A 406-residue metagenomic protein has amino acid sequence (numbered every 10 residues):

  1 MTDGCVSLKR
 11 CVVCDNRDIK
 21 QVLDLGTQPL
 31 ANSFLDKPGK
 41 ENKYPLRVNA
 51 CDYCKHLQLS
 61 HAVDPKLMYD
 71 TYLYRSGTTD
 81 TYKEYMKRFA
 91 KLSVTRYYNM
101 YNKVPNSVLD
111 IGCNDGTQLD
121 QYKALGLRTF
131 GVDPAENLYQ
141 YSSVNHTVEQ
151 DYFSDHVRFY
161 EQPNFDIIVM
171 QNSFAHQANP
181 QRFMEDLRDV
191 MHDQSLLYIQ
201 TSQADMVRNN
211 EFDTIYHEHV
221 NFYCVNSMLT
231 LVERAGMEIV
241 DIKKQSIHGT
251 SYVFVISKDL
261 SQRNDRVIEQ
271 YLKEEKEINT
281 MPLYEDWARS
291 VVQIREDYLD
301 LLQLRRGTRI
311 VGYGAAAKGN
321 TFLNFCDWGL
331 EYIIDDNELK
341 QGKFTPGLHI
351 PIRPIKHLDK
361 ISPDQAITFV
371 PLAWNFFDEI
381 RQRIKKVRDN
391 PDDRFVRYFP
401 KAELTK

Functional and structural regions predicted by a protein language model:
T2-T81, K243: N-terminal juxtadomain amphipathic helix that follows a signal peptide/anchor or precedes a small N-terminal auxiliary
N42-Y141, Q150, E211, Y216 (+2 more regions): Extended interfacial segments that mediate partner engagement and assembly in macromolecular machines
L92-S93, V255, L260-K406: Hydrophobic, well-ordered beta-alpha structural blocks that scaffold small-molecule cofactor pockets
V144-H156, I352-R353: Conserved SAM-binding strand-loop segment of SAM-dependent methyltransferases
V169: A conserved beta-strand element that flanks and buttresses the S-adenosyl-L-methionine
Q181-L196: A short glycine-rich, Lys/Arg-flanked "PGG" loop and its adjoining helix->strand segment in the class I
Q194-S202, R394-R397: Conserved beta-strand signature within the Rossmann-like core of class I S-adenosyl-L-methionine
I199-N221, V225-S227: Short, glycine-/aromatic-enriched active-site segment of Class I SAM-dependent methyltransferases
